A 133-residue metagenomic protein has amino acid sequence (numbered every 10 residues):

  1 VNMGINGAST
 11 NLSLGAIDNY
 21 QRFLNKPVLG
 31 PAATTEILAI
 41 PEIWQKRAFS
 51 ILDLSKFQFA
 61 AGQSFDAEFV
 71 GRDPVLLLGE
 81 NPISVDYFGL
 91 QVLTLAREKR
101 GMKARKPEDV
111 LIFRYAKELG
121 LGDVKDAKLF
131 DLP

Functional and structural regions predicted by a protein language model:
V1-P133: Extended, low-polarity segments enriched in aliphatic/aromatic residues
